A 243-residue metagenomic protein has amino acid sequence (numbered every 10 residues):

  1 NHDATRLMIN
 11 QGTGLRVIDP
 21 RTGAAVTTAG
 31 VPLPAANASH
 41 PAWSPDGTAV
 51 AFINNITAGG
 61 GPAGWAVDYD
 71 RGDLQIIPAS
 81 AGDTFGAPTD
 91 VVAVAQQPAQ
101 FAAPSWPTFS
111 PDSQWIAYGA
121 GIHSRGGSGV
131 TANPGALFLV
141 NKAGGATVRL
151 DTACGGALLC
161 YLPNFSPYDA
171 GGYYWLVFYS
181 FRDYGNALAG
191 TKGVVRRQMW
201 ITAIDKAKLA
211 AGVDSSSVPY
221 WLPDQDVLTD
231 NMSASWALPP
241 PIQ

Functional and structural regions predicted by a protein language model:
N1-Q243: Sequence signature of WD/YWTD-type beta-propeller architectures
